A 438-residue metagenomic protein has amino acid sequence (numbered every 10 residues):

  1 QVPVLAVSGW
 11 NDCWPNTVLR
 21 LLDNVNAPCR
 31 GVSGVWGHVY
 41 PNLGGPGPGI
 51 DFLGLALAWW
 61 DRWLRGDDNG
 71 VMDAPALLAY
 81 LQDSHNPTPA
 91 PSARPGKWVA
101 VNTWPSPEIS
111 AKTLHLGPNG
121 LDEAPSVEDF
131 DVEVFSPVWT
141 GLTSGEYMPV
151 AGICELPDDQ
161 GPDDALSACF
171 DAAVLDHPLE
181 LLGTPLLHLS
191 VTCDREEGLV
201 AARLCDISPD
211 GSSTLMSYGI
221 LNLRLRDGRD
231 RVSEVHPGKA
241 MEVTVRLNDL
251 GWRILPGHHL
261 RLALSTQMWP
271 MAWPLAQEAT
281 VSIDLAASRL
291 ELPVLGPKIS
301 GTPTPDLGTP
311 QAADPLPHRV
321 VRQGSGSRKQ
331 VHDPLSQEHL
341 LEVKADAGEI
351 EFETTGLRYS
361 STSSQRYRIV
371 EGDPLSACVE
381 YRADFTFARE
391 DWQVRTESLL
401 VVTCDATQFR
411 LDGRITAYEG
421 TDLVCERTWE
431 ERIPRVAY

Functional and structural regions predicted by a protein language model:
V2-V4, A27-P28, I109: Short, proline-enriched alpha-helix->beta-strand connector loops that line the catalytic pocket of alpha/beta-hydrolase
A6-S8: Short beta-strand/loop motif that positions the catalytic acidic residue of the alpha/beta-hydrolase fold
W10-N11, W36-G37, Q267: Acidic beta-to-alpha connecting loop that harbors the catalytic carboxylate
D12-V18: Conserved alpha/beta-hydrolase "acid-adjacent" motif
L19-R20, A58: Active-site phosphate/pyrophosphate- and oxyanion-stabilizing loops and adjacent acidic/basic residues in soluble
N26-Y40: Catalytic histidine neighborhood in serine/cysteine hydrolases with alpha/beta-hydrolase-type architecture
G37-G49: Catalytic histidine-centered segment of alpha/beta-hydrolase-like enzymes
P46-Y418, D422-Y438: C-terminal, loop-rich substrate-recognition/catalytic regions characterized by aromatic stacking residues
